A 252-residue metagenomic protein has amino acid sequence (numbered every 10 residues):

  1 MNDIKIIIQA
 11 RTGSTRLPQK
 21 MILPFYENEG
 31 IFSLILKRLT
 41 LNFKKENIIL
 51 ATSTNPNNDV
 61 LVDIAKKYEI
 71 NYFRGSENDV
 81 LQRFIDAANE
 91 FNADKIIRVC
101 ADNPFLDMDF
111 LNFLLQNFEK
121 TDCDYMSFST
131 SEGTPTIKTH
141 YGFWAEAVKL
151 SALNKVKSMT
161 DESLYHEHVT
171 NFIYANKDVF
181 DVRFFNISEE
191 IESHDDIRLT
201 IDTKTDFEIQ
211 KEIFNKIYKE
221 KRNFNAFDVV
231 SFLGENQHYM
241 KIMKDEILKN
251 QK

Functional and structural regions predicted by a protein language model:
D3-T52: N-terminal glycine-rich phosphate-binding loop and ensuing alpha1 helix
T15, P104, E146, T200 (+1 more regions): Residues that recognize and position ribonucleotide moieties
N47, N71, F180-R183: Conserved beta-strand segments of alpha/beta enzyme cores
T54-T121: Short phosphate-binding loop-to-helix
L106-I197, E208, D228-K252: Conserved core of the sugar-phosphate nucleotidyltransferase
T203: Short, conserved phosphate/pyrophosphate- and ester-handling motifs at nucleotide-, phospho-/glycolipid
F207-K216: Short active-site loop/helix that positions an aromatic residue
E220, N225-V230: Short His-centered aromatic/hydrophobic patch
